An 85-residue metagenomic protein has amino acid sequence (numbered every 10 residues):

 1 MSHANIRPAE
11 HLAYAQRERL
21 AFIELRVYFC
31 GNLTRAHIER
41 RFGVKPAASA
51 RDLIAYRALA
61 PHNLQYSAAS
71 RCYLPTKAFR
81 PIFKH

Functional and structural regions predicted by a protein language model:
M1-H85: Short, basic/aromatic recognition patches that contact phosphate-bearing ligands
